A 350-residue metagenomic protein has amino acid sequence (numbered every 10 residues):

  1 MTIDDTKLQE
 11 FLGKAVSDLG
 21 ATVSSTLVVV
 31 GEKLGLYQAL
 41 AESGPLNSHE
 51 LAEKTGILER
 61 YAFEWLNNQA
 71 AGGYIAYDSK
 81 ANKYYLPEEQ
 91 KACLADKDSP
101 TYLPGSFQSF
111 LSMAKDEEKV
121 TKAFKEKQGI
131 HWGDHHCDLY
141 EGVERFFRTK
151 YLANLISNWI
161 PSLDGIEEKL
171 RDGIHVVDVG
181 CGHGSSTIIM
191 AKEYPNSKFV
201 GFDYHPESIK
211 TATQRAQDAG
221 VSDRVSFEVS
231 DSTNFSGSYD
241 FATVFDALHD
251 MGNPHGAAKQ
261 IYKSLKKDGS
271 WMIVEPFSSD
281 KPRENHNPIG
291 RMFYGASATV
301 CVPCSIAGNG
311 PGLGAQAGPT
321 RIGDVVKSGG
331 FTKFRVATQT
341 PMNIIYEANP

Functional and structural regions predicted by a protein language model:
T2, T6, S17-T22, V28-K33 (+2 more regions): Conserved Class I S-adenosyl-L-methionine-dependent methyltransferase catalytic core
L40-G44, A191: Short helix-to-turn junction characteristic of helix-turn-helix DNA-binding domains, especially the helix
E50-E53: A short acidic, leucine-rich amphipathic alpha-helix
I57-N68: Short amphipathic alpha-helical interaction segments
S112-H249, P254-G256, M272: Conserved adenosyl
H255-K267: A short glycine-rich, Lys/Arg-flanked "PGG" loop and its adjoining helix->strand segment in the class I
V274-S328: C-terminal alpha-helical "lid/dimerization" subdomain adjacent to the S-adenosyl-L-methionine
G329-P350: Core SAM-dependent methyltransferase catalytic element
